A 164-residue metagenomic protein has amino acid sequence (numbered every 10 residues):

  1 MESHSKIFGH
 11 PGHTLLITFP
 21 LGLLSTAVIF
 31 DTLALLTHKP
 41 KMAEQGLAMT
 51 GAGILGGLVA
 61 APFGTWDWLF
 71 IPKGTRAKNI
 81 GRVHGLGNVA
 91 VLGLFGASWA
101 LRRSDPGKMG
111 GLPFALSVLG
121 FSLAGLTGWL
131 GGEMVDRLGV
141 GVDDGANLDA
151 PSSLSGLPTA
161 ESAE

Functional and structural regions predicted by a protein language model:
M1-E164: Short amphipathic, positively biased membrane-proximal segments that drive organelle/inner-membrane targeting
